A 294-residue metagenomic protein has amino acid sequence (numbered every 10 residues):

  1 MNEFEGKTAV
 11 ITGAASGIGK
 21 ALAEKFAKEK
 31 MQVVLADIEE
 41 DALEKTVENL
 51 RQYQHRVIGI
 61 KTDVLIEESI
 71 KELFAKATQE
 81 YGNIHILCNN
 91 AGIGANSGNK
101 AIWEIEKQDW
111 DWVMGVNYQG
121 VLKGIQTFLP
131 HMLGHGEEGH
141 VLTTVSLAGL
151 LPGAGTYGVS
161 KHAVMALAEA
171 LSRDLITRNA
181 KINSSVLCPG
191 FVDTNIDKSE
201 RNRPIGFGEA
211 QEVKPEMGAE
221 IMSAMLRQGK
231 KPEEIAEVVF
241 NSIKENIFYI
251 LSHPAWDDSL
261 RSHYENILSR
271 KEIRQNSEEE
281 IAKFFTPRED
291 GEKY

Functional and structural regions predicted by a protein language model:
N2-V34: Canonical Rossmann dinucleotide-binding motif of NAD(H)/NADP(H)-dependent dehydrogenases/reductases, specifically
E29-K45: Conserved glycine-rich Rossmann-like NAD(P)H-binding loop of the short-chain dehydrogenase/reductase
E40-D41, K61-E72, K107: The beta1-alpha1 cofactor-binding region of Rossmann-like NAD(H)/NADP(H)-dependent oxidoreductases
G98-I102, E106-D111: Substrate-binding pocket helix/loop in short-chain dehydrogenase/reductase
I125, S160-A163: Active-site helix of classical SDR
S146: Residue(s) in the substrate-gating loop at a strand-loop-helix junction that position the organic substrate next
T177-I250: SDR active-site lid
